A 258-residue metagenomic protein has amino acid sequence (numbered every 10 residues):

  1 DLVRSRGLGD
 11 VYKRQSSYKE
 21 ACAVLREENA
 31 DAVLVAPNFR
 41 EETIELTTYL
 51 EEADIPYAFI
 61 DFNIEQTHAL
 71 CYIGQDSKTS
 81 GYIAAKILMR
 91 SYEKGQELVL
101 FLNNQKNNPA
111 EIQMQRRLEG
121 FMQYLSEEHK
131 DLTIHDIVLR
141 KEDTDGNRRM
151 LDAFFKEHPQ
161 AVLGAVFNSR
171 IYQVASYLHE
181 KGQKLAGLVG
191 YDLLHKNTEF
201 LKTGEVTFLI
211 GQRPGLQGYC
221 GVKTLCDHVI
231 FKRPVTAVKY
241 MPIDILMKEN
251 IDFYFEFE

Functional and structural regions predicted by a protein language model:
D1-Y12: Single conserved hydrophobic/aromatic residue that forms the stacking wall/gate of nucleotide- or nucleobase-binding
D10-Y18, G74-Y82, L102-G120, S126 (+4 more regions): Hinge/beta->alpha junction and helix N-cap segments in small-molecule ligand-binding domains
S17-L25, A32-E51, F121, D136-T198: Hydrophobic alpha-helical
A30, G95, P159-A161, V206: Short, high-confidence coil segments that cap the C-terminus of an alpha-helix and link into the following beta-strand
E42-T79, L194-T203: Flexible loop/hinge segments that line or gate small-molecule binding clefts
I73-V99, N147-R148, N197, Q212-I230: Hydrophobic alpha-helical segments within soluble ligand-binding/sensing domains
P109, L125, R213-E258: Hinge/cleft segment of the Venus flytrap/periplasmic-binding protein
